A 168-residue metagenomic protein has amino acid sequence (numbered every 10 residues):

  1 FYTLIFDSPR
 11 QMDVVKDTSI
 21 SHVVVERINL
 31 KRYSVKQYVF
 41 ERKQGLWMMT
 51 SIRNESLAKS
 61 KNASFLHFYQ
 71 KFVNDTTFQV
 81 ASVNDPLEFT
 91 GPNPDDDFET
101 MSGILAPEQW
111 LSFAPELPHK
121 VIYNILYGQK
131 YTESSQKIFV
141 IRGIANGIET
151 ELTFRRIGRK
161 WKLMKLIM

Functional and structural regions predicted by a protein language model:
F1-Y33, N93-I148: Surface-exposed, charged secondary-structure patches
H22-K59, G147-M168: Short beta-strand edge/turn micro-motifs at domain boundaries
K43-F78, P92-D97: Surface-exposed beta-loop interaction hotspot
T50, E88-T100, G158-L163: Hydrophobic, well-ordered secondary-structure segments that either form specific early membrane-associated helices used
S82: Conserved functional acidic sites
